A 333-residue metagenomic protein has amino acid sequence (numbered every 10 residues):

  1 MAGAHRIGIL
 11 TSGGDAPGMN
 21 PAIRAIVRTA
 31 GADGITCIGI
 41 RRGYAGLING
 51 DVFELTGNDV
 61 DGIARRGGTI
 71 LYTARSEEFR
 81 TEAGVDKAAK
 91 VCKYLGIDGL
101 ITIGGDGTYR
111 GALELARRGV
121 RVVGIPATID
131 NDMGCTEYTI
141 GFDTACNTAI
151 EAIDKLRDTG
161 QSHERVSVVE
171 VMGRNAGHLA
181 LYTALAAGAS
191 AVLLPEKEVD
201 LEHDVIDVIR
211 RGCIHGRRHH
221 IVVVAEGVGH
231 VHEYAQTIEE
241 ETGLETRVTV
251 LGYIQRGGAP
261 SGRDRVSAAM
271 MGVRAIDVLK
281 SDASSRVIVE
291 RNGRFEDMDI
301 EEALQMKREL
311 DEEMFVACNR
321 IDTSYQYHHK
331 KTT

Functional and structural regions predicted by a protein language model:
M1, L47-T102, T108, I140-N147 (+1 more regions): Glycine-rich oxoanion-binding loops at beta->alpha junctions
M1-G3, G8, A30, D61-R65 (+9 more regions): Solvent-exposed alpha-helices and their adjacent loops that cap or buttress functional pockets in soluble metabolic
A2-I48: N-terminal phosphate-binding or glycine-rich loops at protein starts, especially the Walker A/P-loop of NTPases
S12-D15, I40-A45, R75-S76, G105-G107 (+7 more regions): Short, ordered loop/turn segments at secondary-structure junctions
P21-I26, G107-V120, A180: Short Gly/Thr/Asp-enriched flexible loops that form oxyanion-binding sites at enzyme active sites
T102-G104, E114, R121, F142-E245 (+1 more regions): Accessory alpha-helical/coil subdomains and C-terminal extensions that flank or cap enzyme catalytic cores
H230, I238-T333: C-terminal non-catalytic interaction/assembly regions of soluble proteins
